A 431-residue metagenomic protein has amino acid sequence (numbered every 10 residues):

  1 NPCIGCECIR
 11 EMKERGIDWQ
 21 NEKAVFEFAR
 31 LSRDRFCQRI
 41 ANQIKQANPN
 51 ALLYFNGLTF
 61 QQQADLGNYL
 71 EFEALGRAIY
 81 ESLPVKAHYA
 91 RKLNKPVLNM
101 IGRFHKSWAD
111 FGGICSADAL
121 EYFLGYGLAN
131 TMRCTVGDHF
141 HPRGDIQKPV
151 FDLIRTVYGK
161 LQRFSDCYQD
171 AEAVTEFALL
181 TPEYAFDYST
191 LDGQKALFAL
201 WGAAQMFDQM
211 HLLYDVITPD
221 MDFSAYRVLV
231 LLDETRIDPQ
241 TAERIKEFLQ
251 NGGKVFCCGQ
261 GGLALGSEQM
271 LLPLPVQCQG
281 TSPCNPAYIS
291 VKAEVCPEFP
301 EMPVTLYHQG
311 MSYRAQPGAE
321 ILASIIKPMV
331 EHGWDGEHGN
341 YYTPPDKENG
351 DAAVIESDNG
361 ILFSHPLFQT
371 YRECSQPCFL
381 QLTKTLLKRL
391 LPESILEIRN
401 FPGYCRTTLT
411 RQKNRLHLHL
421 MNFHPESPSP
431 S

Functional and structural regions predicted by a protein language model:
N1-W19: Aromatic- and acidic-residue-enriched segments that line the glycan-binding/catalytic groove of carbohydrate-active
E22-S431: Carbohydrate-binding surfaces of carbohydrate-active enzymes
